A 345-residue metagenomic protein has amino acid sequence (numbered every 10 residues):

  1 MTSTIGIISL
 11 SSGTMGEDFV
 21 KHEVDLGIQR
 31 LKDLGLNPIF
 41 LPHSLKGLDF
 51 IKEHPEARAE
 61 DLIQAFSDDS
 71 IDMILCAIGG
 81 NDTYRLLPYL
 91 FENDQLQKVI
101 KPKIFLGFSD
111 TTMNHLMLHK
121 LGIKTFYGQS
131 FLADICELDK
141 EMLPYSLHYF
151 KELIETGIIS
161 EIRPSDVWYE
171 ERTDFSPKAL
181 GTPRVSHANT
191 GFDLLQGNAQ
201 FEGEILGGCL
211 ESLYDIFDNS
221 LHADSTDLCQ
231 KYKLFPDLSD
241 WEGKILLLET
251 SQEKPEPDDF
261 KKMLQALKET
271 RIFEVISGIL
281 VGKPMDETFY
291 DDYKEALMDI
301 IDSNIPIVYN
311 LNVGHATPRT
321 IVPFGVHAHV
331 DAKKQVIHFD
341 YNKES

Functional and structural regions predicted by a protein language model:
M1-S70: ATP/NTP phosphate-donor binding region
K21-V24, P55-A59, E92, F260-A266 (+1 more regions): Charged helix-capping and loop-helix junction motifs
I39, D68-I71, E137-L143, A332-S345: Extended, charge-rich low-complexity interaction segments
S67-F91: Long, hydrophobic/aromatic-enriched structural stretches that serve as scaffold segments
E92-L118, K124-A133, P306-I307: Short, acidic/small-residue loops that bind anionic groups at enzyme active sites
K124-E211: Conserved anion/nucleotide-ligand pocket segment
D218-Y290: Internal helical hairpin/lid segments
D259, Q265-E274, G278-S345: ATP/nucleoside-binding phosphotransfer catalytic cores, i.e., glycine-rich phosphate-binding loops
